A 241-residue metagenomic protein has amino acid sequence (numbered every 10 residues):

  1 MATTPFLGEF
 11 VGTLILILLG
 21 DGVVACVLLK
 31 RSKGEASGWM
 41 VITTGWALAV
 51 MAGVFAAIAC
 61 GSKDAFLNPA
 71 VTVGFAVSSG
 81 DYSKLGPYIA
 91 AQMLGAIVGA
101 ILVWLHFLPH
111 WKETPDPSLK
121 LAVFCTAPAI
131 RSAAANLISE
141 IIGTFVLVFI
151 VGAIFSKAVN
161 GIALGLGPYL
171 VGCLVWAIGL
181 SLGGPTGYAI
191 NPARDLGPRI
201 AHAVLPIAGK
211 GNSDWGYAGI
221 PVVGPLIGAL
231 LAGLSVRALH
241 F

Functional and structural regions predicted by a protein language model:
M1-F241: Membrane-interface helix-loop junctions and terminal tails of multi-pass membrane proteins
